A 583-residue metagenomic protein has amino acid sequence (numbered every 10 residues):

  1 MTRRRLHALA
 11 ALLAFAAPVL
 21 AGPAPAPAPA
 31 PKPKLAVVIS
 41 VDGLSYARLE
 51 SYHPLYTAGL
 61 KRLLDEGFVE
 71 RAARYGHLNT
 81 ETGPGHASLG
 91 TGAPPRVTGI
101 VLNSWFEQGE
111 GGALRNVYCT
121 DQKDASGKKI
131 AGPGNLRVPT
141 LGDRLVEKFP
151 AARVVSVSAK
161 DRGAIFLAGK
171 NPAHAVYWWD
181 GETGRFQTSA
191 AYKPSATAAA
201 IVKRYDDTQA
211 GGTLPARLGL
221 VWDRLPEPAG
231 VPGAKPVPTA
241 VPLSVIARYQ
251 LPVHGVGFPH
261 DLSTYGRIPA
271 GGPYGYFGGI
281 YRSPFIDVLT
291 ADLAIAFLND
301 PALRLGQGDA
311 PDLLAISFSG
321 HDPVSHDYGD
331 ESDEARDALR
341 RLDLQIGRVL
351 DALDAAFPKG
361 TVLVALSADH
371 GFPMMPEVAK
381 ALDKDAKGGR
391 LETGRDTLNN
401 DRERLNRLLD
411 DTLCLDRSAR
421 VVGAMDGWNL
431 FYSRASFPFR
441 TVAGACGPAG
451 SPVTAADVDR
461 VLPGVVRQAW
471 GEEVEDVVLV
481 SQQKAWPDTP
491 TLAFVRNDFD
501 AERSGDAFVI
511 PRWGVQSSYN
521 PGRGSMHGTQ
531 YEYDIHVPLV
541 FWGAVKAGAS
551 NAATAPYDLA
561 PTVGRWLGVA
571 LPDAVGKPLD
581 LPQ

Functional and structural regions predicted by a protein language model:
A8-V19: Bacterial N-terminal signal peptides
P33-S45, L63, L89, L145 (+7 more regions): Beta-strand elements within well-structured catalytic alpha/beta cores of enzymes that handle phosphate/sulfate esters
V41, N103-I130, V138, K170 (+5 more regions): Secreted, luminal/periplasmic, and some membrane-associated catalytic domains that remodel anionic oxygen-ester
A47-V97, R153-V157: Short, structured active-site-proximal loop/turn typified by the sulfatase FGly-forming signature C/S-X-P-X-R
E70-S88, S156-F166, S317-S319, A368 (+1 more regions): Short, solvent-exposed turn/loop segments enriched in Gly/Ser/Thr/Pro and often Arg
P94, G99-A310, S319-H326, Q468 (+1 more regions): His/Asp/Glu-rich, glycine-adjacent segments that coordinate divalent cations and/or stabilize oxyanion chemistry on
I280-G306, H321-V362, G389, D459-V465 (+1 more regions): A long, amphipathic alpha-helix that forms part of the scaffold/cap immediately adjacent to metal-dependent active
V515-A549: Low-complexity, glycine/alanine/valine/leucine- and proline-rich hydrophobic stretches
